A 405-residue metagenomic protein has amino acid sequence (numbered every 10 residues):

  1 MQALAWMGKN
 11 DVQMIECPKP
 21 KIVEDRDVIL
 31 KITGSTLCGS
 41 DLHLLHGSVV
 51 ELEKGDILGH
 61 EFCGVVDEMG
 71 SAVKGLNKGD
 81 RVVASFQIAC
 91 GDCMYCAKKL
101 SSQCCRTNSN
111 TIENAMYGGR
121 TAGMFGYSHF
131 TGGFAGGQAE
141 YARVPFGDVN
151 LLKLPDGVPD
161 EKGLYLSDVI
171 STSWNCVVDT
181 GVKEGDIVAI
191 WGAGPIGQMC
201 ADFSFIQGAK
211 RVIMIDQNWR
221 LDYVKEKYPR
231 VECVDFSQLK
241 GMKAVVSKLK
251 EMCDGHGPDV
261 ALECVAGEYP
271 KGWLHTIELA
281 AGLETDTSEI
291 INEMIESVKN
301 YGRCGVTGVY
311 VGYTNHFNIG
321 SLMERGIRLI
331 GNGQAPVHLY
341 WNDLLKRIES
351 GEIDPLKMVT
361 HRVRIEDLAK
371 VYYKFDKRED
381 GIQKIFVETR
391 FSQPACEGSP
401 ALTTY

Functional and structural regions predicted by a protein language model:
P18-S35, S48-A97, S101-S102, N110 (+3 more regions): Glycine-rich beta-strand-centered segment in the early N-terminal region that forms part of a ligand/cofactor-binding
C90-W191: NAD(P)H dinucleotide-binding glycine-rich loop of Rossmann-like/cofactor-binding domains, especially the beta1-alpha1
T172, I196, R220: Hydrophobic/small residue at the entry helix of a nucleotide-binding pocket
I187-A193, F203-E293: Adenosine-nucleotide cofactor-binding segment
K243-S247, G267, N300, Y310-H361 (+2 more regions): C-terminal substrate-binding/catalytic core of Rossmann-like NAD(P)-dependent dehydrogenases/reductases
G255-H256, N292-E296, V337-Y405: C-terminal hydrophobic helical "lid"/dimerization subdomain of Rossmann-like NAD(P)H-dependent oxidoreductases
I277-G312, L329-I330: ADP-ribose/adenylate-binding Rossmann-like module
